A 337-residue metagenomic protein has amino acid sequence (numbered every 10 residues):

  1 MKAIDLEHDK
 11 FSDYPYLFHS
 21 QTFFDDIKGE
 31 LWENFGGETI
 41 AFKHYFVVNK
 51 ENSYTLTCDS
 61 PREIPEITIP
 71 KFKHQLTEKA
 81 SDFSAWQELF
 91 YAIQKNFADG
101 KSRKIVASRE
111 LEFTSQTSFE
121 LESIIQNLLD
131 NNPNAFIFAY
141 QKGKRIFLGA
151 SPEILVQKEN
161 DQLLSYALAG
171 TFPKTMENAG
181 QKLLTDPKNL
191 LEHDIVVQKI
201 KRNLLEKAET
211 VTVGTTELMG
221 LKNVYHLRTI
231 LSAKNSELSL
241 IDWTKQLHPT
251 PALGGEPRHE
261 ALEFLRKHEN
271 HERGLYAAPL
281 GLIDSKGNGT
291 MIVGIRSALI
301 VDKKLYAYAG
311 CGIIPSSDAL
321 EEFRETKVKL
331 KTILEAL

Functional and structural regions predicted by a protein language model:
M1, S53, P61-Y91, F113-T114 (+1 more regions): Contiguous alpha-helical scaffold segments within structured protein domains that host functional hotspots
K2-F113, K207-E209, E335: Non-catalytic accessory segments adjacent to catalytic cores
F18-Q21, I137-Y140, G274-G281: A short glycine-rich, hydrophobically flanked beta-strand micro-motif that places a catalytic Asp/Glu for divalent metal
H19, F46, G100, V156 (+4 more regions): A residue-level signal for conserved active-site and pocket-lining positions in enzyme catalytic cores
D25-K28, E159, D284-G287: Active-site beta-strand->loop segment that positions catalytic residues and contacts the acyl thioester
E33, R109-I195, G287-G310: An anion-binding catalytic pocket shared by soluble metabolic enzymes
R103-S108, Y140-G143, T215, I241-D242 (+2 more regions): Short coil/turn segments at secondary-structure boundaries
S151, L231-L337: Conserved hydrophobic core element of enzyme catalytic domains
